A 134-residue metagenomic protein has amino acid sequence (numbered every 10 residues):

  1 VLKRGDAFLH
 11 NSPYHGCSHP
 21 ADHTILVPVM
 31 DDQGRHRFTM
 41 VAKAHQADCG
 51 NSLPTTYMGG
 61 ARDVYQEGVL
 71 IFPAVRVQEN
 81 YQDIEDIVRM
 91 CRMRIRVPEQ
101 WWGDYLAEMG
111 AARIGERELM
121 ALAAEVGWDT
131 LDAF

Functional and structural regions predicted by a protein language model:
V1-S12: Regulatory sensory and allosteric helical modules in signal-transduction proteins and certain transcription factors
L2, Q33-R35: A short, structured loop/turn motif at beta-sheet edges
L9-N11, M30, K43, P73: Residues in well-ordered beta-strands of folded domains
N11-S12, I25, Y57-M58: Glycine-rich, charged/polar anion/phosphate-binding loops that engage phosphate groups from diverse ligands
Y14-C17: Short, charged beta-turn/beta-strand-edge "cap" motif at the junction between a beta-strand and an adjacent loop
H23-D32, V41: A short, hydrophobic, proline-anchored segment that marks a local hinge/packing element in signaling and regulatory
R35-R94: Gly/Pro-rich active-site capping loops and adjacent beta-alpha segments that organize cofactor/substrate pockets
G68-F134: N-terminal leader/propeptide and maturation segments of large enzyme subunits in energy/redox metabolism and hydrolases
